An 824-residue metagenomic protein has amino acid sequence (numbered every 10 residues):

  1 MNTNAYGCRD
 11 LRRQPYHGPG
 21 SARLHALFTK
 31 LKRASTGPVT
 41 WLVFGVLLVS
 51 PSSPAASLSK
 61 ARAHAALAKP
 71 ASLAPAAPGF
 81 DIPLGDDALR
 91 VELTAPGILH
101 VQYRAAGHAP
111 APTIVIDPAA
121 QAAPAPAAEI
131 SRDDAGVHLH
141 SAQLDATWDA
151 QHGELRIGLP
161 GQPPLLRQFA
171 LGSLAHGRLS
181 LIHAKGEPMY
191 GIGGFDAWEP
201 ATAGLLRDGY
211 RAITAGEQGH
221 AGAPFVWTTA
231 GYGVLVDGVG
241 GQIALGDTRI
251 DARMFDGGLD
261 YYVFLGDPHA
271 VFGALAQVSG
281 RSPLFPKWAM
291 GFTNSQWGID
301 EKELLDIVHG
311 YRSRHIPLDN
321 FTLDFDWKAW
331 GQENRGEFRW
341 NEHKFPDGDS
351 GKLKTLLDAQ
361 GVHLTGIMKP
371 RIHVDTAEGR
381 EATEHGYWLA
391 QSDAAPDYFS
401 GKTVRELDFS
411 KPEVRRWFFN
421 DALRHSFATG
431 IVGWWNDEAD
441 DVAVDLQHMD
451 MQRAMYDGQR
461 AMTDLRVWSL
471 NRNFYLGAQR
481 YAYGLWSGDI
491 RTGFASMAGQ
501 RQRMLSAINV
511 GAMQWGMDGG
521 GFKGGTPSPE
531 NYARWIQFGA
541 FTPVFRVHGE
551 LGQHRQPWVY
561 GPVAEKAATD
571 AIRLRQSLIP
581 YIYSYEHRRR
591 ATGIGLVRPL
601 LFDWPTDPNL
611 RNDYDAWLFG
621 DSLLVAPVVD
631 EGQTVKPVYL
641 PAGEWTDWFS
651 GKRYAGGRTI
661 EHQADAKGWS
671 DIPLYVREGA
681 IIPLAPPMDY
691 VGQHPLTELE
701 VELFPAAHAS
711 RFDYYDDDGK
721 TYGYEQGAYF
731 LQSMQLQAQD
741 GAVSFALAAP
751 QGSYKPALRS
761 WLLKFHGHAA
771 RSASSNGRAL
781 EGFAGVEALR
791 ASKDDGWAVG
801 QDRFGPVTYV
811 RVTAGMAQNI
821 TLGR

Functional and structural regions predicted by a protein language model:
R12, H17, R23-H25: Intrinsically disordered, low-complexity segments enriched in serine/threonine/proline/glycine and often basic
R13, A55-A289, N294-S295, E301-H309 (+5 more regions): N-terminal accessory segment at the very beginning of proteins
S21, S35, S50-S53: Serine residues within intrinsically disordered or low-complexity segments
L24-W41: Bacterial N-terminal signal peptides that target proteins for export
P38-S50: Bacterial N-terminal signal peptides
L58-H64, G79, Q162-I672, V676-R677: Catalytic-domain carbohydrate-binding cleft regions of carbohydrate-active enzymes
A111-A127, M451, W648-W669, S774-V807: Solvent-exposed beta-strand/loop surfaces of large extracellular or lumenal domains
